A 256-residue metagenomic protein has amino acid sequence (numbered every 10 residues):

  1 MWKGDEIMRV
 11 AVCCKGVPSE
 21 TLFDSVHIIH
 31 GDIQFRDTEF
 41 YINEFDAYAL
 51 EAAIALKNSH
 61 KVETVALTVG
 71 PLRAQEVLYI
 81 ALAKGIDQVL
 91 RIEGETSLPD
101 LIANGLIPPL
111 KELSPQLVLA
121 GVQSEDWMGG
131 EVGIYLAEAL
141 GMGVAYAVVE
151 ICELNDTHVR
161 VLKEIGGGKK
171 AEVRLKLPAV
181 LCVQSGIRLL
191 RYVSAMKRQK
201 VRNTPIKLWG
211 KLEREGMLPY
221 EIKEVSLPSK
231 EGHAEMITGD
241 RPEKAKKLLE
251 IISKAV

Functional and structural regions predicted by a protein language model:
W2-V256: N-terminal glycine-rich FAD/FM-binding segment characteristic of electron-transfer flavoproteins
